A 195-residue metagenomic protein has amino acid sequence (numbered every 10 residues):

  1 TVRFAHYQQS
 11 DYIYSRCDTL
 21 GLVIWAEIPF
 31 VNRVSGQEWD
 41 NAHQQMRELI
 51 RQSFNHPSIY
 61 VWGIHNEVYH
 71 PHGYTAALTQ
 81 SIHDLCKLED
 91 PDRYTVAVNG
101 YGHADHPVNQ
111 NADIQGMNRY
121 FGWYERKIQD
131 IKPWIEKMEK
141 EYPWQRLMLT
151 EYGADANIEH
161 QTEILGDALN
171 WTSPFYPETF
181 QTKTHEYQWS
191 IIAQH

Functional and structural regions predicted by a protein language model:
T1-Q80, T95-V96, Q115, E141 (+1 more regions): Active-site-adjacent substrate/metal-binding segments within catalytic domains of carbohydrate-active enzymes
H6-Q9, G100-H103, F121: Short beta->alpha connector loops
S15-D18, E38-D40, Y69, T75-L78 (+5 more regions): Generic preference for flexible, low-structure residues
D40-N41, M46-L49, N99-A104, E136-K137 (+1 more regions): Short, well-ordered helical secondary-structure segments
S58-W62, H83-L88, V96, D105-A112 (+1 more regions): Substrate-binding clefts and catalytic carboxylate motifs of secreted carbohydrate-active enzymes
